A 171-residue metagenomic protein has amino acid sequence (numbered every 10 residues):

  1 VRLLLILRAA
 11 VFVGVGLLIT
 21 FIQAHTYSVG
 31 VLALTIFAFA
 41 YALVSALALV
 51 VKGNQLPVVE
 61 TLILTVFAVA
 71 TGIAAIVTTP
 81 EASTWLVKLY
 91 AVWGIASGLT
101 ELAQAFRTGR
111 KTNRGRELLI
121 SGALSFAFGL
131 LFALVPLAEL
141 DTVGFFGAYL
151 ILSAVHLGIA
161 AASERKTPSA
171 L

Functional and structural regions predicted by a protein language model:
V1, E101-T112, F132-P136, S153-P168: Membrane-water interface at the C-terminal end of transmembrane alpha helices
V1-L56, A162-L171: N-terminal topogenic module of multi-pass integral membrane proteins
H25-A40, E81-I95, F146-I151: Structural signature of hydrophobic alpha-helical transmembrane segments
L47, V51, L62-W85: Membrane-helix boundary elements
Q55-F67, K88-L89, N113-S121: Cytoplasmic-side transmembrane-helix entry/capping segments in multi-pass membrane proteins
T71-E81, S125-T142: Hydrophobic alpha-helical transmembrane segments in multi-pass integral membrane proteins
G72-L118: Membrane-proximal helix-loop-helix units in multi-pass membrane proteins
L89-L99, R114-F132, F145-V155: Alpha-helical membrane segments in multi-pass integral membrane proteins
